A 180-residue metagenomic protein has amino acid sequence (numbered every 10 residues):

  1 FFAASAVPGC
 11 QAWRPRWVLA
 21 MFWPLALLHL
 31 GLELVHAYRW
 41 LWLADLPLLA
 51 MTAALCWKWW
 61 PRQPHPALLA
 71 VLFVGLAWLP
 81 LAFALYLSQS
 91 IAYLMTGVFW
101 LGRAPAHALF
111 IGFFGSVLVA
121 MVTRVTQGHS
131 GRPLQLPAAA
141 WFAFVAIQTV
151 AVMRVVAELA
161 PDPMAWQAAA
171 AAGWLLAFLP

Functional and structural regions predicted by a protein language model:
F1-P15, G31-L41, L55-F73, L85-P105 (+2 more regions): Juxtamembrane membrane-water interface segments of multi-pass membrane proteins, especially cytoplasmic-side
A6-G9, R16-A20, P24-H29, V152 (+2 more regions): Sequence termini and other peripheral, non-core segments
V18-A26, L30-A50: Long, internal scaffold/assembly segments composed of regular secondary structure
L19-L27, G75-A82, I111-S116, A139-V155: Hydrophobic membrane-spanning alpha-helices of multi-pass integral membrane proteins
A44-A50, L109-F114, M164-P180: Small-residue-rich transmembrane alpha-helices that serve as helix-helix interface/gating elements in multipass
L49-A53, P80, A151, L175: Amphipathic, well-ordered alpha-helical segments in soluble domains
A146-A160, G173-P180: Short leucine-rich amphipathic alpha-helical surface patches
